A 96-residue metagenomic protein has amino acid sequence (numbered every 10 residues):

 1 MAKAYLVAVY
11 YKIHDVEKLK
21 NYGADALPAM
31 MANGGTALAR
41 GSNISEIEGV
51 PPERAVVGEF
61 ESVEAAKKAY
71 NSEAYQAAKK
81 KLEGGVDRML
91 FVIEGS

Functional and structural regions predicted by a protein language model:
M1-R54, E61-N71, E94-S96: Short S/T/G/P-rich N-terminal loop/turn motif that feeds into the first structured element of a domain
V63-F91: C-terminal structural segments of small proteins and small subunits
